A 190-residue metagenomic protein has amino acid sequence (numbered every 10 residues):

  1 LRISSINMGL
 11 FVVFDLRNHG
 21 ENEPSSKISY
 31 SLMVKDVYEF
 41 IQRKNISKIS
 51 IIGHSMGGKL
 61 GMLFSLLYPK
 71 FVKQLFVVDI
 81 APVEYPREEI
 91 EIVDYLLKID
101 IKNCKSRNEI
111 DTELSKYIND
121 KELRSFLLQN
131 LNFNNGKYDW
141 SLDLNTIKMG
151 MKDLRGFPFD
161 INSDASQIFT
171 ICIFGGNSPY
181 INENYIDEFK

Functional and structural regions predicted by a protein language model:
L1-V12: Short amphipathic alpha-helix adjacent to the substrate-entry channel of hydrolases
V12-I52: Active-site loop/oxyanion-hole signature of alpha/beta-hydrolase fold enzymes
N22-I28, P86-E89, E183: Conserved catalytic-core motifs of eukaryotic protein kinase domains, centered on the activation segment
N45-K48, P69-K70, Q167-I168: Active-site acidic short loop of glycosyltransferases
G53-G57, G61: Gly/Ala-rich beta-loop-alpha elbow adjacent to hydrolase catalytic centers
M62-L67, F71-K105: Flexible "cap/lid" loop of the alpha/beta hydrolase fold
K102-R155: Conserved alpha/beta-hydrolase catalytic His-Asp/Glu region
A165-K190: Conserved loop-alpha-helix segment in the C-terminal half of the alpha/beta-hydrolase fold that carries the catalytic
